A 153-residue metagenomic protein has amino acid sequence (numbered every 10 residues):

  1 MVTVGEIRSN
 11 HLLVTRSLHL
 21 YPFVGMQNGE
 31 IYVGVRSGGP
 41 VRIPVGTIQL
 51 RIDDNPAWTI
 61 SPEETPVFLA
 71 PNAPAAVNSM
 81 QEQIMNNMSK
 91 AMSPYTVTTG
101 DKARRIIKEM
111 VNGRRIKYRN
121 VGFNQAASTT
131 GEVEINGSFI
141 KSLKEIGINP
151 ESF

Functional and structural regions predicted by a protein language model:
M1-F153: A generic "folded-domain core" signal
